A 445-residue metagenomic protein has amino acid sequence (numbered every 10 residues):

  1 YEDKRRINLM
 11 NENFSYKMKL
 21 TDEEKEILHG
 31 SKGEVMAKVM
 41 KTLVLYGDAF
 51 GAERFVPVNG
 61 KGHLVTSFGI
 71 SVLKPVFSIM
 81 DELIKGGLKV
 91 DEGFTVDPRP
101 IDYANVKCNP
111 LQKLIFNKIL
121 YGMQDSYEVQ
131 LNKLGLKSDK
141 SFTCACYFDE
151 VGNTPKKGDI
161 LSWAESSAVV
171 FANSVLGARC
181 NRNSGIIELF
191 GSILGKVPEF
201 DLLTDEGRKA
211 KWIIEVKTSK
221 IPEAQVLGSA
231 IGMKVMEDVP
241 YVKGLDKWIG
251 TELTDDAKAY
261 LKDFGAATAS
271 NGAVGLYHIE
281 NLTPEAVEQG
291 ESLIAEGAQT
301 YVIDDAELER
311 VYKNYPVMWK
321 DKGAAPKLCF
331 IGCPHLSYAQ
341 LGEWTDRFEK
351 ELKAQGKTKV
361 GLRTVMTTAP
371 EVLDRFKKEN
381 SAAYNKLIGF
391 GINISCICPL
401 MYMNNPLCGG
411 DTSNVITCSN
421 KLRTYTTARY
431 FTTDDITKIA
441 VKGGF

Functional and structural regions predicted by a protein language model:
Y1-D3: Low-complexity basic/metal-binding stretches
R5-F445: Non-transmembrane, aqueous-exposed alpha-helical and coiled segments at domain scale
